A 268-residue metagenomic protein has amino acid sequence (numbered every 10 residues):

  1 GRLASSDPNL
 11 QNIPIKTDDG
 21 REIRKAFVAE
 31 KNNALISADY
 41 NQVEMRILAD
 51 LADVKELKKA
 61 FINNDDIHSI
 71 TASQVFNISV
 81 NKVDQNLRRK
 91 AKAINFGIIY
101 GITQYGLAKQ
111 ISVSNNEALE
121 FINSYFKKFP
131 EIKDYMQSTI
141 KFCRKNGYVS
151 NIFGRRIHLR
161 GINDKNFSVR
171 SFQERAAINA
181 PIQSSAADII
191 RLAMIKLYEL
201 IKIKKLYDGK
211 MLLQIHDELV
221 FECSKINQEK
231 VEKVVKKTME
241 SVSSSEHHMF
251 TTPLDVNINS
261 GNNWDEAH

Functional and structural regions predicted by a protein language model:
G1-H268: Conserved catalytic core of nucleotide polymerization and phosphodiester-bond processing enzymes
